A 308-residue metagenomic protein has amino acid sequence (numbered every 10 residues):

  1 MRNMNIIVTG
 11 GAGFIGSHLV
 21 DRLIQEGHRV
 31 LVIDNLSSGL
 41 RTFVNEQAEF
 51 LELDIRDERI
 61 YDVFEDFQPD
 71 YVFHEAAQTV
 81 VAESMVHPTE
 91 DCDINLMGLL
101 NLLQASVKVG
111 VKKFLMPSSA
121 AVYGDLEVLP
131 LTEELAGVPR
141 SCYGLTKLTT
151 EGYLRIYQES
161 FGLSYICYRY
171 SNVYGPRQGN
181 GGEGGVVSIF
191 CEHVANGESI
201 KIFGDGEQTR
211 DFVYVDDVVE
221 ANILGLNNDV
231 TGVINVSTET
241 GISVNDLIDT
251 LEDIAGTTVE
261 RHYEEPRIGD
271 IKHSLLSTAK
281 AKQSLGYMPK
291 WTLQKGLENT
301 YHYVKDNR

Functional and structural regions predicted by a protein language model:
M1-V173, W291, N299, Y303: N-terminal Rossmann-like NAD(P)+-binding domain of SDR-like oxidoreductases, especially those catalyzing
S38, P176, T238: Short, conserved catalytic or interaction motifs in soluble domains
V44, R56, G179-E183, T240 (+2 more regions): Residue-level signature of the cytosolic catalytic core of signaling kinases
V86-H87, C142, R177-G182, H273: Short, solvent-exposed loop/turn segments at secondary-structure boundaries
T149, Y153, Y157, F190 (+2 more regions): Hydrophobic alpha-helix immediately C-terminal to the catalytic Tyr-X-X-X-Lys motif of short-chain
E192-R308: C-terminal substrate-binding subdomain of Rossmann-fold SDR/epimerase-dehydratase oxidoreductases
